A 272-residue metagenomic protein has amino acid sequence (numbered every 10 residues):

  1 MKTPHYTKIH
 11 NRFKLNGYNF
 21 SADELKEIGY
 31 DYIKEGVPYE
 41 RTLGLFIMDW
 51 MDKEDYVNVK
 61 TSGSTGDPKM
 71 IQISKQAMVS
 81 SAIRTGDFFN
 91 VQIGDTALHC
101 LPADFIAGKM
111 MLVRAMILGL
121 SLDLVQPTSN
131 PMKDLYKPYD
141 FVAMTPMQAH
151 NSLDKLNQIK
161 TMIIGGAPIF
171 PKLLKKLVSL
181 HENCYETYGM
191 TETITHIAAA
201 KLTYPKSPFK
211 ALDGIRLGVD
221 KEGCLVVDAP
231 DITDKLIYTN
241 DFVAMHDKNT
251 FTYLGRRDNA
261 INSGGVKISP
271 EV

Functional and structural regions predicted by a protein language model:
M1-V37, V79-L101, T128-D140: Conserved ATP-dependent adenylate/AMP-binding module captured primarily in the ANL superfamily
T42-K60, I93-G94: Conserved pre-ATP/AMP-binding loop-to-beta segment of ANL
D55-S80, N90: Conserved AMP-binding A3 loop
T61-S64, A97, L112, V142 (+3 more regions): Conserved S/T- and glycine-rich ATP-binding loop of Class I adenylate-forming
S74-S80, T96-N151: AMP-binding/adenylate-forming
S152-P205: Gly/Ser/Thr-rich phosphate-binding loop
R216-Y238, F242-A244, T250: AMP-binding/adenylate-forming core of the ANL superfamily
N240-V272: AMP-binding/adenylate-forming catalytic core of the ANL superfamily
